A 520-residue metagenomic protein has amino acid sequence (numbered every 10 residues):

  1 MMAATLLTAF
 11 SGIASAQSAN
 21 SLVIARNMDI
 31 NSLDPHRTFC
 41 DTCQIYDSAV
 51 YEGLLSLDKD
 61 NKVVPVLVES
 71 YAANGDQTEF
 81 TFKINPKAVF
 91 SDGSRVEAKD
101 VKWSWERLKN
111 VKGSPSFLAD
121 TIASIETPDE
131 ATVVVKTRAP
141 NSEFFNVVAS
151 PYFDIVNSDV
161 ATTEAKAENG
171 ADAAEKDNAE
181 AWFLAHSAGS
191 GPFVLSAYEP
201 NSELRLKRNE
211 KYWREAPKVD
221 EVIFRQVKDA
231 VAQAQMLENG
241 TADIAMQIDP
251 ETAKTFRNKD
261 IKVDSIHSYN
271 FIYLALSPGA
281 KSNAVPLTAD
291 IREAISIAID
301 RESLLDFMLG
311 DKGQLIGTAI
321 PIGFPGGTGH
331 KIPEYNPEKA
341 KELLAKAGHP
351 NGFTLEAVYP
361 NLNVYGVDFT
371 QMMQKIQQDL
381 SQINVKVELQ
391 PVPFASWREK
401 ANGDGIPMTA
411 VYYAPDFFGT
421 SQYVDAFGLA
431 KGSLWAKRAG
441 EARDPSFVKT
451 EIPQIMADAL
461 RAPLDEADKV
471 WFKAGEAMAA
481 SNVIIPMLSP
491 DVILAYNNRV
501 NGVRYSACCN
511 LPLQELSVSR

Functional and structural regions predicted by a protein language model:
Q17, F117-A171: Surface-exposed binding/hinge segments that line and control ligand-binding clefts or catalytic entry sites
S21-L22, M28, E199, E203 (+6 more regions): Detector for C-terminal structural segments
A25-G75, E106, A188-S190: N-terminal lobe/hinge region of extracytoplasmic solute-binding protein
D29-Q44, L67, F144-D154, S190 (+5 more regions): A structural "hinge/loop" feature
K62, Y152-A216, E221, E338 (+1 more regions): Gly/Pro-rich hinge or "lid" segments in bacterial periplasmic/extracellular proteins
E69-G113, P128, V134-A139, F144 (+2 more regions): Aromatic- and charge-enriched surface segment that lines or borders ligand/interaction sites
N85, N209-T255, K386: Ligand-site clamp/hinge motif
F193, S282, L287-A289, Q314-A347 (+1 more regions): Structural transition elements
